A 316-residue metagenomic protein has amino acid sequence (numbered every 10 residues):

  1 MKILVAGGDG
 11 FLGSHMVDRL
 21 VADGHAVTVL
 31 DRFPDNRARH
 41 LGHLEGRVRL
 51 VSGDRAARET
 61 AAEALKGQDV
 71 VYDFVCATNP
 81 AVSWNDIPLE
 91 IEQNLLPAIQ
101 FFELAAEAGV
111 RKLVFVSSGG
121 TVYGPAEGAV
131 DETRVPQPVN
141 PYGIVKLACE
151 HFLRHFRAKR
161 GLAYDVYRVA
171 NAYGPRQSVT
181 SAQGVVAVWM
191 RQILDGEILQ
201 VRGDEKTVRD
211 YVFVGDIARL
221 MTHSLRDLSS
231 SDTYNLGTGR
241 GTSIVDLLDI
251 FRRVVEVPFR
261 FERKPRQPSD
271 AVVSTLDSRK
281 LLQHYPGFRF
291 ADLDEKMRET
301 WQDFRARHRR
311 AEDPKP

Functional and structural regions predicted by a protein language model:
M1-A170: N-terminal Rossmann-like NAD(P)+-binding domain of SDR-like oxidoreductases, especially those catalyzing
E59-A62, A81, P88, I99 (+6 more regions): Residues in well-ordered alpha-helical elements
F101, L153, W189, L281-L282: Structural element of the ATP-grasp superfamily
A105, R157, I193, S224-L225: Hydrophobic pocket-lining residues that define ligand/cofactor binding sites across diverse proteins
G124-A126, P175-Q177, V272, K280: Short beta-loop-alpha junction of Rossmann-like oxidoreductase domains
R134, P138-V145, V169, S178 (+2 more regions): The catalytic Tyr-centered alpha-helix of NAD(P)H-dependent dehydrogenases
A148, F152, F156, W189 (+2 more regions): Hydrophobic alpha-helix immediately C-terminal to the catalytic Tyr-X-X-X-Lys motif of short-chain
L194-P316: C-terminal substrate-binding subdomain of Rossmann-fold SDR/epimerase-dehydratase oxidoreductases
